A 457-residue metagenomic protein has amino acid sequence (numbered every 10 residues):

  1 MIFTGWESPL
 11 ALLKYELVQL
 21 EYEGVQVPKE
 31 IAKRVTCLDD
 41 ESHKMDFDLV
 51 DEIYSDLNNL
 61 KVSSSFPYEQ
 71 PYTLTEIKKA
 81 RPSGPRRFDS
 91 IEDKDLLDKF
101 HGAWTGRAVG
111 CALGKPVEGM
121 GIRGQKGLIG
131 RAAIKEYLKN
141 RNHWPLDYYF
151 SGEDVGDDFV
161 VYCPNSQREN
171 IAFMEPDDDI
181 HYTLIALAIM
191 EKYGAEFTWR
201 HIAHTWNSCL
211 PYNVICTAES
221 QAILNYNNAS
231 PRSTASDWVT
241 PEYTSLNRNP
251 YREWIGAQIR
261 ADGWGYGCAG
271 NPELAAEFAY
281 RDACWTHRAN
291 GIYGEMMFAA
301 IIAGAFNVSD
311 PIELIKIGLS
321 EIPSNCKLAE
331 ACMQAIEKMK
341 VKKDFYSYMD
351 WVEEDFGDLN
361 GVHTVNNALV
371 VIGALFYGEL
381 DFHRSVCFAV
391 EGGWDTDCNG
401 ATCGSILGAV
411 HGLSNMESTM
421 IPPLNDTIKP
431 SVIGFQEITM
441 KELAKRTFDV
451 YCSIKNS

Functional and structural regions predicted by a protein language model:
M1-S457: Structured, active/binding-site neighborhoods that engage oxygen-rich ligands
